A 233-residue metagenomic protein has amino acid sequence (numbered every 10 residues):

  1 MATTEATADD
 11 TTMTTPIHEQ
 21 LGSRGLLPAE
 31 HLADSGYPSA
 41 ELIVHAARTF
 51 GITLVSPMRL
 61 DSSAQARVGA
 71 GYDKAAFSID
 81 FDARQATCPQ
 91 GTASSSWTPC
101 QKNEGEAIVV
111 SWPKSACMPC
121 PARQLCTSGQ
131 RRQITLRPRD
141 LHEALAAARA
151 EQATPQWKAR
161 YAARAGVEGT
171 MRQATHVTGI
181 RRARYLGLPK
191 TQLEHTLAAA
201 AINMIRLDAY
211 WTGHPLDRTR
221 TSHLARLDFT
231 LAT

Functional and structural regions predicted by a protein language model:
M1-T233: Anion-binding and metal-coordination hotspots
